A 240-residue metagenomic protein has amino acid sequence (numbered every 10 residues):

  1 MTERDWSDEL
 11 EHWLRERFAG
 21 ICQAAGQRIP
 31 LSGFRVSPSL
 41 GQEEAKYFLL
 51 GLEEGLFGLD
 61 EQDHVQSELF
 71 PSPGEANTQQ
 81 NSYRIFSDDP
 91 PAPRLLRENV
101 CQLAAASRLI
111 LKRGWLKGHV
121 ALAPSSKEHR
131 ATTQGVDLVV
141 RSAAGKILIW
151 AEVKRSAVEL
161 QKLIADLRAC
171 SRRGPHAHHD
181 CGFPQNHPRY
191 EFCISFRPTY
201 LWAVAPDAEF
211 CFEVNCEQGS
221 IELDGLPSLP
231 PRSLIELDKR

Functional and structural regions predicted by a protein language model:
M1-Y200, P206-R240: A short, conserved, highly charged catalytic patch centered on acidic carboxylates
